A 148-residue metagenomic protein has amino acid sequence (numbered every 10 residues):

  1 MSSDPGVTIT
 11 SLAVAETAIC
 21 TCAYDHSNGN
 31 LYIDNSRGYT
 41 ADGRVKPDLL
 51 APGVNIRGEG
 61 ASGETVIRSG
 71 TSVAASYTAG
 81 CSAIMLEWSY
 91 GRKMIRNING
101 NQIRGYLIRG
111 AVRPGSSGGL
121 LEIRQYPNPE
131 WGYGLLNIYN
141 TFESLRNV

Functional and structural regions predicted by a protein language model:
M1, T21, G29-L31, A111 (+2 more regions): Mixed-charge, polar/low-complexity N-terminal
S2-A83, E87: Extracellular S/T/G-rich loop segment that most often corresponds to the catalytic His/Ser-adjacent loop
R44, W131-Y133: Short edge beta-strand segments in beta-sheet-rich domains
V54-I123, W131: Hydrolase catalytic cores
L135-V148: Secreted peptidase-domain scaffold signal
